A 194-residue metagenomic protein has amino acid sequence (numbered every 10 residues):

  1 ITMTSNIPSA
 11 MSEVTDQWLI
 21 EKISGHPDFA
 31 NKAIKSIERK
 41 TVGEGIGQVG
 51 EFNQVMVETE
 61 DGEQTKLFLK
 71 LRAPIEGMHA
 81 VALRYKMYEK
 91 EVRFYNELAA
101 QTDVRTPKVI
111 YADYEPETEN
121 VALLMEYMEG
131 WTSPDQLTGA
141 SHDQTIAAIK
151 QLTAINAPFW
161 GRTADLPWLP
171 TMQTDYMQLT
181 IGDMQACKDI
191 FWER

Functional and structural regions predicted by a protein language model:
T2-N120: Conserved NTP-binding catalytic cores of kinases and kinase-like/nucleotidyltransferase enzymes across multiple kinase
T4, W131-R194: ATP-dependent phospho-/nucleotidyl transfer catalytic cores
P8-T15, S24, D113, V121-L123 (+3 more regions): Catalytic cores of transferase enzymes with a strong primary signal for eukaryotic protein kinases
N53, N96, M125, I149 (+1 more regions): Short, well-ordered alpha-helical packing segments
R72-E76, G130-D135: A short small-residue
K90, V104, N120-L123, A140-D143 (+1 more regions): Residues forming well-ordered secondary-structure scaffolds
L123-G130: Short pocket-lining segment of the protein kinase catalytic domain that shapes the ATP-binding cleft
